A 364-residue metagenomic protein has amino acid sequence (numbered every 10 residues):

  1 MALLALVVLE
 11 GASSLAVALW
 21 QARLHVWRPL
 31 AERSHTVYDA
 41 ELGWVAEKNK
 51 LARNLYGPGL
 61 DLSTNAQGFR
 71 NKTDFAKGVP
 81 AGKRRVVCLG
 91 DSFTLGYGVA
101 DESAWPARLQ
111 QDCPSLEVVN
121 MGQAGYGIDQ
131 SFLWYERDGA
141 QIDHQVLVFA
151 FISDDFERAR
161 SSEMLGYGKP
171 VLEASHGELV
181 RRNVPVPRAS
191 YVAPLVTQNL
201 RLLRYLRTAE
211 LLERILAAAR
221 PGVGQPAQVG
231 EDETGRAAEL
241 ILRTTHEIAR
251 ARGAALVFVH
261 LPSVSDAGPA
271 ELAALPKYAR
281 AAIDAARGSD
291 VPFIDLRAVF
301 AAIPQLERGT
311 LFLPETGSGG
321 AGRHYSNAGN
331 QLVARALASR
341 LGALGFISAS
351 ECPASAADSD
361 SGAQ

Functional and structural regions predicted by a protein language model:
M1-A5: N-terminal Sec-pathway targeting helices
L6-L24: Membrane-interface motif at the C-terminal end of an N-terminal transmembrane signal
V8, S13, P292, P314-Q364: Histidine-centered active-site loop/cap adjacent to the catalytic His in serine esterases/O-acetyl transfer systems
A18-D112, F300-G320: Membrane/wall-proximal cationic-aromatic binding patches
D61, V87, L95-R188, P194: Conserved SGNH/GDSL esterase-like catalytic core that processes O-acyl groups on lipids and polysaccharides
D91, S131, L147, A249 (+3 more regions): Generic structural signal for small/hydrophobic residues in well-ordered secondary structure, especially within
I128, F132, G235, E239 (+1 more regions): Short, amphipathic alpha-helical "lid/cap" segments that border enzyme active or binding sites
I152-D284, G288-V291, L296-R308, P314-T316 (+1 more regions): Serine-dependent acyl-ester chemistry module
